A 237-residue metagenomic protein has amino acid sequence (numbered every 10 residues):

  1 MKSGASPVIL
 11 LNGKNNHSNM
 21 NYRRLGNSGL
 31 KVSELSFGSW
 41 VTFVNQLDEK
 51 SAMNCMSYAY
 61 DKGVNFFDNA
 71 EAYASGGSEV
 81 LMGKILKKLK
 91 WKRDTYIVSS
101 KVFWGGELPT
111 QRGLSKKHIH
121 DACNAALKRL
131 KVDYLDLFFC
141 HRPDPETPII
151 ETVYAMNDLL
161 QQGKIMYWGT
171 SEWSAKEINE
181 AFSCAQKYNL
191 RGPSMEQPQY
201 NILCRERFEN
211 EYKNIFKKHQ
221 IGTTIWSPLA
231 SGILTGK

Functional and structural regions predicted by a protein language model:
K2-Y96, D133, Q161: N-terminal binding-site loop/beta-alpha segment at the start of enzyme catalytic domains that lines or forms
L11-N12, P143-K237: Beta/alpha (TIM)-barrel catalytic core signal, keyed to glycine-rich beta->alpha loops juxtaposed to Asp/Glu that bind
Y22, M56, E79, G83-L86 (+4 more regions): Generic structural signal for well-ordered alpha-helices, preferentially at hydrophobic/aromatic core positions
L25, F37, A52, F67 (+9 more regions): Conserved, mostly hydrophobic/aromatic
S39-K50, G105-H120, H141-R142, E146-T147: Active-site mouth loops of central-metabolism enzymes
L47-A59, G113-L130, I178-S183: Short, acidic/polar
L89-L114: Structural motif corresponding to the early beta-alpha repeats
L108-F139, R191, Q199-L203: Active-site gating/metal-coordination segments in enzymes
